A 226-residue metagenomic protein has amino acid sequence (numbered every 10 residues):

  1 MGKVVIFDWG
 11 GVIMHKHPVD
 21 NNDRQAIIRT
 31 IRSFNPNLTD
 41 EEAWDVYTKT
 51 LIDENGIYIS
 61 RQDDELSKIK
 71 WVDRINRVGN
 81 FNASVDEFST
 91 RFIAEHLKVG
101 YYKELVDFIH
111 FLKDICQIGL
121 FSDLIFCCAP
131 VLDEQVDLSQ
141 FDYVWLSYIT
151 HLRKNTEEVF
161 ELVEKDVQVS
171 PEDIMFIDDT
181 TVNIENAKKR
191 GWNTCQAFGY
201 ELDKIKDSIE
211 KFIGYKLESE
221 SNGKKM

Functional and structural regions predicted by a protein language model:
M1-F7, I125-M226: Asp-based, Mg2+/Mn2+-dependent phosphohydrolase catalytic module
M1-K49, K189-R190, E201: Active-site neighborhood of HAD-like aspartate-dependent phosphohydrolases
V19, H96-Y102, L152, L202: Acidic-and-aromatic substrate-binding clefts and catalytic sites of carbohydrate-active enzymes
N22-T30, V46, K70-R74, R91 (+6 more regions): Alpha-helical elements of Rossmann-like donor-binding domains used by nucleotide-donor carbohydrate transfer enzymes
I31-K49, R77-R91, P171, Y215-N222: Short, surface-exposed acidic
R32-N35, R61, L146-T150: A short acidic, glycine-rich active-site loop that binds or catalyzes chemistry on phosphate/adenosine moieties
L51-T90: A metal-dependent, Asp-based hydrolase signature
S84-D133: Substrate-recognition element of Asp-dependent hydrolases with the DxDx(T/V) motif
